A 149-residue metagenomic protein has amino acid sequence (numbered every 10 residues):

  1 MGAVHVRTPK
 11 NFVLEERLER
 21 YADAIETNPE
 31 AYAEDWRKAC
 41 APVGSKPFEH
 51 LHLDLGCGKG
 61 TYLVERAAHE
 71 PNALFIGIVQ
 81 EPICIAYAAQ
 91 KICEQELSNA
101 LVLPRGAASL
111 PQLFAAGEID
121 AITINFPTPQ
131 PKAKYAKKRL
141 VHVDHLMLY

Functional and structural regions predicted by a protein language model:
M1-L53, T61-E70: S-adenosyl-L-methionine
L53-L55, I78: Conserved beta-strand/loop positions that form the S-adenosyl-L-methionine
G58: Conserved glycine-rich SAM-binding loop
E81: Conserved SAM/SAH-binding beta-strand->alpha-helix loop
A88: Conserved SAM-binding loop
K91-A116: S-adenosyl-L-methionine
D120-R139: A short SAM/SAH-binding and catalytic strip from SAM-dependent methyltransferases
V141-Y149: A short glycine-rich, Lys/Arg-flanked "PGG" loop and its adjoining helix->strand segment in the class I
